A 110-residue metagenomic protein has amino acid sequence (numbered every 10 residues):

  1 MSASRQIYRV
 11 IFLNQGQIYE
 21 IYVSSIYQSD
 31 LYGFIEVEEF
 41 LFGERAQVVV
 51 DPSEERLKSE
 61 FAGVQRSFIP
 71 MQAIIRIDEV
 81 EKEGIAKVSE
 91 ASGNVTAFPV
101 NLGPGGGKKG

Functional and structural regions predicted by a protein language model:
M1-G110: Eukaryotic intrinsically disordered, low-complexity regulatory linkers and tails enriched in Ser/Thr/Pro
